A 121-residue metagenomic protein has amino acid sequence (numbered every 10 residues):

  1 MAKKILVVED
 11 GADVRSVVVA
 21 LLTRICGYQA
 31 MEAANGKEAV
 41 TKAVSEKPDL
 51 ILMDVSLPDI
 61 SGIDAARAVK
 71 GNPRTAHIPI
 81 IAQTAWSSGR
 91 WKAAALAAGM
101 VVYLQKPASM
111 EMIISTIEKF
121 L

Functional and structural regions predicted by a protein language model:
E9: Conserved acidic carboxylate
A12-M31: Two-component/phosphorelay signaling modules centered on CheY-like receiver
S16, D64, S87-L104, M112-S115: Alpha4 helix (beta4-alpha4-beta5 surface) of REC/receiver domains from two-component response regulators
E32, L57-I60: Residue-level signal for the "D+5" position in two-component response regulator receiver
E32-L50: Acidic, metal-coordinating helix/loop segments flanking the phosphotransfer/catalytic sites of two-component signaling
N35, S61-R67: Acidic catalytic/metal-coordinating carboxylates
P58, A76, S88, P107: The feature encodes the CheY-like receiver
